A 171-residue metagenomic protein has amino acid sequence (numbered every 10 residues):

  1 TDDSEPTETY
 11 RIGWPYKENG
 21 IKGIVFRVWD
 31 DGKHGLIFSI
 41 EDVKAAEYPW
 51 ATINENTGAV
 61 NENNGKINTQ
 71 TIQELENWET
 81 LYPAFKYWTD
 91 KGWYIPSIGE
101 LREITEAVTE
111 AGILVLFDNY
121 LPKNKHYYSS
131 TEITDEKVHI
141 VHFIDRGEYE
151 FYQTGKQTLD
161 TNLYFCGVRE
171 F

Functional and structural regions predicted by a protein language model:
T1-A46: GGW-centered surface loops in extracellular recognition modules
T1-D2, Y164-F171: A recurrent domain-boundary module in secreted/ectodomain proteins
E5, S130-T131, N162: Compositionally biased regions
R27-Y94, I98-V108, F171: Short aromatic-cysteine micro-motif
G32-H34, K123-N124, K137, L159-Y164: Residues that flank catalytic or metal-binding motifs in active/ligand-binding sites
I72-Y94, I98-G155, E170: An exposed tryptophan-centered "aromatic clamp" motif
